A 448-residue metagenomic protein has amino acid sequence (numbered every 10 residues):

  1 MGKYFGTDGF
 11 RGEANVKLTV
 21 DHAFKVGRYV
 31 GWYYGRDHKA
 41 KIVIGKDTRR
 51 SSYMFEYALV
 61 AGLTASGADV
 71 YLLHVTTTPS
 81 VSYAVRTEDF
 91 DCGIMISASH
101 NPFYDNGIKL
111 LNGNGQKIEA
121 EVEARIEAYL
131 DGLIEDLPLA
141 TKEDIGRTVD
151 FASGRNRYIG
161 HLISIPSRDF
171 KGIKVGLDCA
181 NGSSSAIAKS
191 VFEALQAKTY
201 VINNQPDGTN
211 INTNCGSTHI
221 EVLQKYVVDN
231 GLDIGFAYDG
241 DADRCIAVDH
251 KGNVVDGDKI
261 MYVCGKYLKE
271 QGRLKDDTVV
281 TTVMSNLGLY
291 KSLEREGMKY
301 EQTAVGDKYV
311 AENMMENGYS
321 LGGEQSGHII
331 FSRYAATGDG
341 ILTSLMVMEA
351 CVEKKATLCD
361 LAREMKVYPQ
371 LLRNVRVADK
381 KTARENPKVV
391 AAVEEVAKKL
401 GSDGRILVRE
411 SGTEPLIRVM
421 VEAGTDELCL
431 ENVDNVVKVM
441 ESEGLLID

Functional and structural regions predicted by a protein language model:
M1-A61, A65-S66, I145-V175, K381-E385: An N-terminal, well-structured beta->alpha segment
F5-G6, I44, V70-V75, M95-I96 (+7 more regions): General beta-strand structural signal in soluble alpha/beta enzymes
D8, I44, V81, I94 (+11 more regions): Buried hydrophobic positions in well-ordered alpha/beta secondary-structure cores of metabolic enzymes
E13, N106-N230: Gly/Ser/Thr-enriched, mixed-charge loops and adjacent short helices that form phosphate/oxyanion-binding elements
R36, K41-D105, S190-V248: N-terminal small/polar loop signature for handling phosphorylated ligands or for N-terminal nucleophile
G45-D47, L177-C179, D249, R333 (+1 more regions): Short glycine-centered, acidic/aromatic-flanked micro-motifs in structured strand/loop junctions that mark active-site
A124-I159, S164, H250-G322, I330-F331: Proline/glycine-rich low-complexity loops and linkers
I234, Q271-D448: Phosphate-binding and adjacent anionic-ligand microenvironments
